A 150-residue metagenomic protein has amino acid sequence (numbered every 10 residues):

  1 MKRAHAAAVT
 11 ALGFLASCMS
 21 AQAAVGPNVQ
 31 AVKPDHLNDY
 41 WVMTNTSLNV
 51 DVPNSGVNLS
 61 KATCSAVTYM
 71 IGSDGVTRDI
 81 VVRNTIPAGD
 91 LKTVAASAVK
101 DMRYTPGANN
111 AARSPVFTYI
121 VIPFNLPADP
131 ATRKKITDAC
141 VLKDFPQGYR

Functional and structural regions predicted by a protein language model:
K2-T10: Sec-dependent signal peptide recognition, specifically the positively charged N-region followed immediately by
V9-S17: Bacterial N-terminal signal peptides
A21-R150: Charge-biased low-complexity segments
